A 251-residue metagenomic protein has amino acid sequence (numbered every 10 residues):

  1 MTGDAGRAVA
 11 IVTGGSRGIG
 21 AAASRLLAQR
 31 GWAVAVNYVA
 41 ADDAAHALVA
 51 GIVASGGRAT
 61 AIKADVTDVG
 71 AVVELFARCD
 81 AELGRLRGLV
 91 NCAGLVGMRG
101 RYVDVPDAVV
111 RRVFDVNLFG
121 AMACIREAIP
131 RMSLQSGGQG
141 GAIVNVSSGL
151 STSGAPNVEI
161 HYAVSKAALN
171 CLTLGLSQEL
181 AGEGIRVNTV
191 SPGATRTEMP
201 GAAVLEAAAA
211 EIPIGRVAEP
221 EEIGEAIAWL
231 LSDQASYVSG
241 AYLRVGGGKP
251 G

Functional and structural regions predicted by a protein language model:
S16-R17: Conserved glycine-rich cofactor-binding loop
R30-A47: Conserved glycine-rich Rossmann-like NAD(P)H-binding loop of the short-chain dehydrogenase/reductase
V73, V96-R111, L134-G137, N157-H161 (+1 more regions): Conserved mid-core segment of classical short-chain dehydrogenase/reductases
G94-V96, G138, V144-A168, T173-G182 (+1 more regions): Catalytic loop of short-chain dehydrogenase/reductase
R99, E206, A228, S239-G251: Short C-terminal tail/terminal secondary-structure segment of NAD(P)H-dependent dehydrogenase/reductase domains
V103-M122, V144, L169, I214: Catalytic Tyr-X3-Lys loop
P130, Q178-E179, S236: Alpha-helical segment proximal to the catalytic Tyr-Lys
A181, R186, V238-G240: Short, small/polar-rich loop/turn modules that mediate ligand/substrate recognition or access, typified
